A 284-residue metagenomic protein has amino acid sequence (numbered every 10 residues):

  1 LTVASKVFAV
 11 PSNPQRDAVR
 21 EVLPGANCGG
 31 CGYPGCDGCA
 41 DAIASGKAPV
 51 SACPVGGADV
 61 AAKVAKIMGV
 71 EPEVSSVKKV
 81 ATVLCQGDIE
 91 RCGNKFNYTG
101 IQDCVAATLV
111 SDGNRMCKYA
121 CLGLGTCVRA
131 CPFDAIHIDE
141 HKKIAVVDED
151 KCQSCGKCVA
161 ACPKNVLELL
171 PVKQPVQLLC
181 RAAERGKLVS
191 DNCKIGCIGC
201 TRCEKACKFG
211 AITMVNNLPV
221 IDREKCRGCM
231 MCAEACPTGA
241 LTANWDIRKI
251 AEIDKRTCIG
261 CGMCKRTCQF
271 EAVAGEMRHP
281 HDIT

Functional and structural regions predicted by a protein language model:
L1-R227, M231-T257, K265-T267, E271-A274 (+1 more regions): Ferredoxin-type iron-sulfur electron-transfer modules and their immediate structural context
P280-T284: Intrinsically disordered, low-complexity linker/propeptide segments enriched in Ser/Thr/Gly/Pro and acidic residues
